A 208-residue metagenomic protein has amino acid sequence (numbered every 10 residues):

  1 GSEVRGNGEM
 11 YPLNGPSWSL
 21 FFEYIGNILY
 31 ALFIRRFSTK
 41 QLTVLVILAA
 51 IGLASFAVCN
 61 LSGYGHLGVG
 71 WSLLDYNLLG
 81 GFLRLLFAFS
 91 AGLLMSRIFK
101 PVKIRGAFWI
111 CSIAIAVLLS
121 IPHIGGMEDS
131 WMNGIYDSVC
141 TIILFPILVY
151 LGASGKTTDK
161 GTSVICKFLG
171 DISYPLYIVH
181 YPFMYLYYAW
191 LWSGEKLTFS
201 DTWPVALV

Functional and structural regions predicted by a protein language model:
G1-Y24, G52-D75, V139-A153: Membrane-interface helix-loop-helix regions
G6, F33-F37, G68-A206: Alpha-helical transmembrane segments in multi-pass integral membrane proteins
E9-I34, G81, L85-F87: Function-critical hydrophobic alpha-helical transmembrane segments in multi-pass membrane proteins
G26, L207-V208: Alpha-helical transmembrane segments of multi-pass membrane transporters/translocases
Q41-S62, C111-L119: Small-polar-interrupted transmembrane alpha-helices in polytopic inner-membrane proteins
